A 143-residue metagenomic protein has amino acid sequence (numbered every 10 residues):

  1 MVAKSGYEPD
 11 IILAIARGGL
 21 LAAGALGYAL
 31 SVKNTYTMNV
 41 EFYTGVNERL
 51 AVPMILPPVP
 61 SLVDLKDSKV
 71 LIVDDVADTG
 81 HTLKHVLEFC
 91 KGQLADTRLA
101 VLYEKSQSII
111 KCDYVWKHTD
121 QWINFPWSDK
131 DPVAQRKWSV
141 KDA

Functional and structural regions predicted by a protein language model:
M1-A143: PRPP-associated nucleotide enzymes
